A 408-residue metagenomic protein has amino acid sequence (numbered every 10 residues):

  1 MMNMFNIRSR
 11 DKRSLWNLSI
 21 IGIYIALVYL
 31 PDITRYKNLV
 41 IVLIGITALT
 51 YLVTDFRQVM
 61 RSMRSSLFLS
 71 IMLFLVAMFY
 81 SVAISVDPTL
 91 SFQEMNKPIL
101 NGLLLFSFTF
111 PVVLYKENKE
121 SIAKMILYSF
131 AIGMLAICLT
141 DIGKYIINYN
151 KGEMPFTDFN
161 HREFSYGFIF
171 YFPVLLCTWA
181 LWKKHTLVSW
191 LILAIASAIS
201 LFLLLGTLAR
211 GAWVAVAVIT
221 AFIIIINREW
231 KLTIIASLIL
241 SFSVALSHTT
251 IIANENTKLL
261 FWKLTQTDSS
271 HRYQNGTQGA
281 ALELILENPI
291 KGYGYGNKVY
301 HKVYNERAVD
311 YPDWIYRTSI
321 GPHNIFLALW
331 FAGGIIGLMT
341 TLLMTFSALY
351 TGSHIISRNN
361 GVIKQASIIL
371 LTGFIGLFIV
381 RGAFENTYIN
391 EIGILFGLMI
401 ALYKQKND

Functional and structural regions predicted by a protein language model:
M1-L90, L114-K124, Y128, W179-L191 (+3 more regions): Transmembrane signal-anchor hairpin modules in multi-pass inner-membrane enzymes, especially those that act on
L43-L49, C177, M344-S347, I368-D408: Transmembrane alpha-helices of multi-pass inner-membrane enzymes
L52-F56, V216-A236: Perimembrane helix-loop-helix junctions
S66-F74, T89-V113, M125-S129, M134 (+1 more regions): Aromatic-anchored transmembrane helix interface
S121-N150, F159-I226, T351, G376 (+1 more regions): Alpha-helical transmembrane segments of multi-pass inner-membrane proteins
F202, N227-S269, L282-E287, Y295: A membrane-periplasm/extracellular boundary helix in multi-pass inner-membrane enzymes that assemble envelope glycans
T267-G279, K291-G333: Long extracytoplasmic/lumenal interhelical loops at the membrane interface of multi-pass membrane proteins
A332-G376: Hydrophobic transmembrane alpha-helices and their immediate junctions
